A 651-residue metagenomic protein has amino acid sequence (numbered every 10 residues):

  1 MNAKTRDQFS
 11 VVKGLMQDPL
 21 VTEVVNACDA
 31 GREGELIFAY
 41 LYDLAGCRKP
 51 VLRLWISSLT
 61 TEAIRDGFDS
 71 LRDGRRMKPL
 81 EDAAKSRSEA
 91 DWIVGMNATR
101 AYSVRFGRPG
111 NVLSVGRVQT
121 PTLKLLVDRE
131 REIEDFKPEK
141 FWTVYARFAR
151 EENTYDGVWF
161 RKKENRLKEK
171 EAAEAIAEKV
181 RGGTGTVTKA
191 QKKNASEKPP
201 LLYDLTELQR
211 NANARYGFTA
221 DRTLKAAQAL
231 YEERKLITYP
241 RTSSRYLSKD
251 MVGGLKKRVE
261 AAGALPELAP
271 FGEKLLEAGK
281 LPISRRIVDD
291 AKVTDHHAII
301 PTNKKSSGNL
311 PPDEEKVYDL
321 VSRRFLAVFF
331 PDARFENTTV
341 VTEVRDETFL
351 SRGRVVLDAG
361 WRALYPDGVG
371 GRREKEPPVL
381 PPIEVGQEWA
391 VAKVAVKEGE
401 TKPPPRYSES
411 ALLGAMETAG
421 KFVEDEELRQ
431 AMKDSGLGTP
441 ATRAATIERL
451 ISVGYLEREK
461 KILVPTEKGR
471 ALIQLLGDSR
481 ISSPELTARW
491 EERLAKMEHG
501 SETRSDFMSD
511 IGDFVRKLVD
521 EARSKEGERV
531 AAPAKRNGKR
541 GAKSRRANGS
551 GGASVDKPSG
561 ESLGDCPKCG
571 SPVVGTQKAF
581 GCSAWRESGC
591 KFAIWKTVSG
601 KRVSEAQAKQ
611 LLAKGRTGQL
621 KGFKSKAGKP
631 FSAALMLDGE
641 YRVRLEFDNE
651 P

Functional and structural regions predicted by a protein language model:
M1-G420, D425-L437, A441-E448, S452-Y455 (+11 more regions): Toprim catalytic domain recognition across nucleic-acid enzymes
L268-K292, I481-A522: Leucine-rich, amphipathic alpha-helical/linker segments
N337-T342, E347, K624-N649: Short, cationic/aromatic linear interface patches that serve as DNA/RNA-contacting surfaces or protein-partner docking
G552-L563, S571-T576: Short, flexible, mixed-charge glycine/proline-rich loop motifs that serve as phosphate/nucleic-acid-contacting
L563, A579, E587: Residues immediately within or flanking Cys/His clusters that coordinate Zn2+ in small zinc-binding modules
C566-C569, C582: Short cysteine-rich clusters marking metal-coordination/redox-active sites
S588-K614, L645: Short metal-binding segments enriched for Cys and/or His
T617-G618, G622: Short, surface-exposed polybasic-aromatic patches that bind anionic ligands, especially phosphate groups
